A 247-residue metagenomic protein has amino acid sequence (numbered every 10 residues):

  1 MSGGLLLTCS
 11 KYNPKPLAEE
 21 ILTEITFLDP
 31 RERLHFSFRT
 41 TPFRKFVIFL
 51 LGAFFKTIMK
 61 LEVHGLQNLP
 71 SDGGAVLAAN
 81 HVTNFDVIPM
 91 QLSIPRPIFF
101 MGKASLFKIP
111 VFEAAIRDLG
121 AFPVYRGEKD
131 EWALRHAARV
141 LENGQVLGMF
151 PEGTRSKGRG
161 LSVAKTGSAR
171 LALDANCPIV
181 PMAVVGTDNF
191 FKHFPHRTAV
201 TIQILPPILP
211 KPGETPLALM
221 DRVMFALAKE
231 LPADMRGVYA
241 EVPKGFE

Functional and structural regions predicted by a protein language model:
S2-P42, W132-E247: Non-catalytic C-terminal accessory region of glycerolipid acyltransferases and related lyso-lipid remodeling enzymes
N13-G65, P89, I109-L119: A transmembrane-helix-recognition feature enriched in membrane-embedded lipid enzymes and envelope glyco-/phospholipid
F49, L69-E128, H136: Catalytic core of membrane glycerolipid acyltransferases/transacylases, capturing the structured, soluble-facing
T57, D72, P97, D118-L119 (+2 more regions): Structured helix-beta-strand junction loops
M59-E62, E128-L134: Glycine-rich, highly charged phosphate/nucleotide-binding loops
V63, A121-P123, I179: Conserved beta-strand scaffold positions in the cores of enzyme catalytic domains, especially in NTP/NDP-utilizing
Q67, K129, V185: Residue-level "edge-of-site" marker
